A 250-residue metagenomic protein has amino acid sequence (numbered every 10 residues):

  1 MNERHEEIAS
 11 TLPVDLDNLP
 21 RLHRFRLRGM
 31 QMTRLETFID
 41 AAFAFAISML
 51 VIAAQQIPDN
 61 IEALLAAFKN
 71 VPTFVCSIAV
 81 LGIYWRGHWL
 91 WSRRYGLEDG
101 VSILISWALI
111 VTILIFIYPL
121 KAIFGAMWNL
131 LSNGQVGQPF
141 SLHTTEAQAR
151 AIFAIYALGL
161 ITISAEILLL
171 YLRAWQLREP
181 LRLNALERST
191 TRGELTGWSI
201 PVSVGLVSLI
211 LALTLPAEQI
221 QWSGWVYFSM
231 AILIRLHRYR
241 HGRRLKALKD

Functional and structural regions predicted by a protein language model:
N2-D250: Multi-pass alpha-helical transmembrane bundle typical of ion/small-solute transporters and intramembrane aspartyl
